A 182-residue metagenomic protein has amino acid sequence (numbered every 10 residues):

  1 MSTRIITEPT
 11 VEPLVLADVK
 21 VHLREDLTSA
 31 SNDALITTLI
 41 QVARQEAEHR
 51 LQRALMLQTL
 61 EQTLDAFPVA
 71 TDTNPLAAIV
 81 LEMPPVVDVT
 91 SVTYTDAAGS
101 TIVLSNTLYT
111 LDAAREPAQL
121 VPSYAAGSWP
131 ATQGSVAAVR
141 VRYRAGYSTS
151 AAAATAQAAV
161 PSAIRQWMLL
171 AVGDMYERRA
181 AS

Functional and structural regions predicted by a protein language model:
M1-S182: Divalent metal-cofactor coordination and adjacent catalytic microenvironments
